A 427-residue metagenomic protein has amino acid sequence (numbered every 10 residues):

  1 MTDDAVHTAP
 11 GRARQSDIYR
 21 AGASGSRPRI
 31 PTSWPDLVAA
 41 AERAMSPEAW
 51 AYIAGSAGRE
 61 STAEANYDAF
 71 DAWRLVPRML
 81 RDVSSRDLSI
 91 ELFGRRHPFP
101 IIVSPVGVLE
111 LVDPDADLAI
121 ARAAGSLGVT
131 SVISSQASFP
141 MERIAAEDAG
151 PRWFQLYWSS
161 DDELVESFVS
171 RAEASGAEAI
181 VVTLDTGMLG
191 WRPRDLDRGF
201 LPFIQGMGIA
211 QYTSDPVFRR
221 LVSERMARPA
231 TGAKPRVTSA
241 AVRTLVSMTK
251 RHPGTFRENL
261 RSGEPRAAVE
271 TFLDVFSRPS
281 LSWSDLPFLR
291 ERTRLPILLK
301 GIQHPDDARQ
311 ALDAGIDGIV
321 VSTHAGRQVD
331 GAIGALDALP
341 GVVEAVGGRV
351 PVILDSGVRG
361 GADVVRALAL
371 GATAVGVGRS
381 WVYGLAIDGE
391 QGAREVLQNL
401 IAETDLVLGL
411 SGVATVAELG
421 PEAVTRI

Functional and structural regions predicted by a protein language model:
T2-G94, G199, F203-G208, D215-L281 (+2 more regions): An N-cap/entry alpha-helix motif that binds or orients negatively charged groups
S46, G347, D388-G389, G420: Glycine-centered helix-coil hinge/cap
N66, D197, A335-V342, L385-D405: C-terminal helical cap(s) of enzyme catalytic domains, especially alpha/beta-barrels
R74, S89-E91, P100-S104, T130-V132 (+1 more regions): Short, conserved beta-strand segments within well-ordered enzyme catalytic domains that often line or immediately flank
H97-Q136: Glycine-rich active-site/cofactor-binding loop and its immediate structural neighborhood
V108, R122, E147, S160-L354 (+2 more regions): Alpha/beta enzyme core
S126-E147, P151-V165: A gly/proline- and charged-residue-enriched helix-loop-helix capping module
A402-I427: Charged C-terminal helix
